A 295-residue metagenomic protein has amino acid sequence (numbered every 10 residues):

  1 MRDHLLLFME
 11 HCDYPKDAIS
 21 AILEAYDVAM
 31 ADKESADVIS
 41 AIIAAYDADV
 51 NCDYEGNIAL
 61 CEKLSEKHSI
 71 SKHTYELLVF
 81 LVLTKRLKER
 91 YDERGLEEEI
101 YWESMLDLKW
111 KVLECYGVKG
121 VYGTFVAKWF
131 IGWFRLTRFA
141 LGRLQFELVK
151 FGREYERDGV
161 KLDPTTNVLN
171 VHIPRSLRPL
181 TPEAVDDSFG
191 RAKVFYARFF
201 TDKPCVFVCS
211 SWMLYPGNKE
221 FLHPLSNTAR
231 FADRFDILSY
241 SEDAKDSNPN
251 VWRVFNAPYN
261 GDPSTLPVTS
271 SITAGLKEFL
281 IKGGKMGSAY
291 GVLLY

Functional and structural regions predicted by a protein language model:
M1-L180, R198-V206, E220-Y295: Non-catalytic substrate-recognition and accessory regions of acyl/acetyltransferase enzymes
L180-A197, F207: Conserved acetyl-CoA-binding loop-helix of GNAT-fold acetyltransferases
S211: Residues that form ligand- and interface-recognition hot spots within folded domains
L214-N218: Short catalytic/ligand-binding loop motif for oxyanion handling, primarily in non-cytosolic enzymes, centered on
